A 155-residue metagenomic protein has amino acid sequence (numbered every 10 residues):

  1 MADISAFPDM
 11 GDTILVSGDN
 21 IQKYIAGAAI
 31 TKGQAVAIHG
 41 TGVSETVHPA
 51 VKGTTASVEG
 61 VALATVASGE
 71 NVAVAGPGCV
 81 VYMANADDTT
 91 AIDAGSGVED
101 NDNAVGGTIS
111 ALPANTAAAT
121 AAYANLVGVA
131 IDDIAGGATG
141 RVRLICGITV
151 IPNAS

Functional and structural regions predicted by a protein language model:
A2-S155: Glycine-anchored, exposed beta-strand/edge motif detector
